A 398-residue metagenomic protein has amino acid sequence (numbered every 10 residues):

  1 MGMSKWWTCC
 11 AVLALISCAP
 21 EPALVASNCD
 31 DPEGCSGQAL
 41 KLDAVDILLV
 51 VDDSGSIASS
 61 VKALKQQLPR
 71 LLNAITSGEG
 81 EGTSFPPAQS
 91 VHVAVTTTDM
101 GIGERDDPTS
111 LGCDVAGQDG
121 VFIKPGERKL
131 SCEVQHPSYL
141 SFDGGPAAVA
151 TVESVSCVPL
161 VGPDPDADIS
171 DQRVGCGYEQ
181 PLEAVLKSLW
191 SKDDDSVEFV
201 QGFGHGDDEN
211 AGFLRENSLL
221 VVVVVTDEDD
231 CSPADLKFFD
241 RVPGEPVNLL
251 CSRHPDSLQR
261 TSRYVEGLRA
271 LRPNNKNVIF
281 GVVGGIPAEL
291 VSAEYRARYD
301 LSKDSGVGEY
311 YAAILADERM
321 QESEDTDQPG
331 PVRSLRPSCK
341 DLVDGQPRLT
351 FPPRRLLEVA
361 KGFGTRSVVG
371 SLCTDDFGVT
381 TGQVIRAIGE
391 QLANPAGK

Functional and structural regions predicted by a protein language model:
M1-C9: Bacterial N-terminal signal peptides that target proteins for export
L15-S17: C-terminal motif of bacterial Sec signal peptides marking the signal peptidase cleavage site
A19-K398: Divalent cation-coordinating acidic motifs and surrounding scaffolds that mediate Ca2+/Mg2+/Mn2+/Zn2+-dependent binding
